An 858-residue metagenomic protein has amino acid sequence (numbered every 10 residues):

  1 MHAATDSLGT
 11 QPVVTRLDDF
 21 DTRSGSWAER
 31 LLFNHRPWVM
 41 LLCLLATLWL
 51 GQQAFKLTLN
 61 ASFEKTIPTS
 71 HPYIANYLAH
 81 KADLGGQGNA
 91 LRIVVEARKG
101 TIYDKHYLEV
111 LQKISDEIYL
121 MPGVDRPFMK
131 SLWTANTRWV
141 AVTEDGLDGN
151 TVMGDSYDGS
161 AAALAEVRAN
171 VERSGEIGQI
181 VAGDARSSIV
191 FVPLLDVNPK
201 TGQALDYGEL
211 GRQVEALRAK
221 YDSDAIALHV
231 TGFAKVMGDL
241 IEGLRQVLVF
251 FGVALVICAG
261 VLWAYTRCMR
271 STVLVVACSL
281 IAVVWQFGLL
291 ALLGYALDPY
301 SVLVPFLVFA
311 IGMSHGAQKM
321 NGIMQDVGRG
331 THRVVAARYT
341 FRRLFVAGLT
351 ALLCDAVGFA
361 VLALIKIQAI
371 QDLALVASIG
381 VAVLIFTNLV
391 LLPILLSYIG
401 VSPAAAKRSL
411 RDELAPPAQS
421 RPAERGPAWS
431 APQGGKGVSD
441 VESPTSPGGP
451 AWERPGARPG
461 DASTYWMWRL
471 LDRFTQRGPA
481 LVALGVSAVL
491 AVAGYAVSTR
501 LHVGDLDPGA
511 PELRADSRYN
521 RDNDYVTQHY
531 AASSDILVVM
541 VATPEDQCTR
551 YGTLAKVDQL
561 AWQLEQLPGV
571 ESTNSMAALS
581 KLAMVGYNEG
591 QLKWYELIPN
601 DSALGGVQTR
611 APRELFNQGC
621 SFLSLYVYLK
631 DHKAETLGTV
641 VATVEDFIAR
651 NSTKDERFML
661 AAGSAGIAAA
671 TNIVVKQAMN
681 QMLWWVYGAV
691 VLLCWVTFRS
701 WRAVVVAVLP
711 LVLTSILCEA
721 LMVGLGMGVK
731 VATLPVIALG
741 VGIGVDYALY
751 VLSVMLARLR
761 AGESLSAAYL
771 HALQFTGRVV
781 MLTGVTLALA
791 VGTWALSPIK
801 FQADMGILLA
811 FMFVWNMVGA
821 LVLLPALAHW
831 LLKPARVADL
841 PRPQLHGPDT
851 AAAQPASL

Functional and structural regions predicted by a protein language model:
A3-A4, E109, Y157-M269, L280 (+2 more regions): Extracytoplasmic
P12-L59, I394, R411-A431, S439-D507 (+2 more regions): Signature of alpha-helical transmembrane segments and their immediate interfacial
V39, A54-I102, L108, K113 (+9 more regions): Solvent-exposed, non-transmembrane loop/terminal regulatory segments of multi-pass membrane proteins
E242-L297, L364-Q368, Q681-M727, L796: Interfacial segments of transmembrane alpha-helices in multi-pass membrane proteins
V261, L349-L392, L396-S397, V691-W695 (+4 more regions): Hydrophobic, glycine/alanine-rich multi-pass transmembrane helices and their short helix-loop junctions in large
S271-K319, A703-S753, G792, G819-V822 (+1 more regions): Hydrophobic transmembrane alpha-helices and their membrane-interface caps in long multi-pass transport proteins
L307-G328, G348, D355, V390-L391 (+4 more regions): Short helical (or helix-break) motifs at transmembrane helix termini and adjacent helical loops in multi-pass membrane
D326-C354, R758-V785: Helix-loop junctions and hydrophobic alpha-helical segments within the transmembrane domains of large membrane
